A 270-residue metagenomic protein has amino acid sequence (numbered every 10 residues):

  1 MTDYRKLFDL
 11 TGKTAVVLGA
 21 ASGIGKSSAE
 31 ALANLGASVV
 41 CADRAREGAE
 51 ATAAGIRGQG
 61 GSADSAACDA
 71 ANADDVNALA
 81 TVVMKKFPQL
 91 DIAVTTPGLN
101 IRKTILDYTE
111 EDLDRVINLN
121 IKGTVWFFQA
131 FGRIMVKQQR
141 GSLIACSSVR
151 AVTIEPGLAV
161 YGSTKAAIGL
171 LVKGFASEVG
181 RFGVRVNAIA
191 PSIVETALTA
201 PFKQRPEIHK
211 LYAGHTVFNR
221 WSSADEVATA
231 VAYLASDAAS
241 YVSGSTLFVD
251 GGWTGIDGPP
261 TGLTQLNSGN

Functional and structural regions predicted by a protein language model:
T104-I105, T109-I117, I208, Y212: Substrate-binding pocket helix/loop in short-chain dehydrogenase/reductase
L106, T153-A159, R181-F182, N219 (+1 more regions): Active-site loop immediately N-terminal to the catalytic Tyr-X3-Lys motif of short-chain dehydrogenase/reductase
V125-F128, R220-V249, T254: C-terminal substrate-recognition "lid" of short-chain dehydrogenase/reductases
F128, T164, V172: Active-site helix of classical SDR
R133, S177-E178, S240: Alpha-helical segment proximal to the catalytic Tyr-Lys
S148: Residue(s) in the substrate-gating loop at a strand-loop-helix junction that position the organic substrate next
G180, R185, V242-G244: Short, small/polar-rich loop/turn modules that mediate ligand/substrate recognition or access, typified
